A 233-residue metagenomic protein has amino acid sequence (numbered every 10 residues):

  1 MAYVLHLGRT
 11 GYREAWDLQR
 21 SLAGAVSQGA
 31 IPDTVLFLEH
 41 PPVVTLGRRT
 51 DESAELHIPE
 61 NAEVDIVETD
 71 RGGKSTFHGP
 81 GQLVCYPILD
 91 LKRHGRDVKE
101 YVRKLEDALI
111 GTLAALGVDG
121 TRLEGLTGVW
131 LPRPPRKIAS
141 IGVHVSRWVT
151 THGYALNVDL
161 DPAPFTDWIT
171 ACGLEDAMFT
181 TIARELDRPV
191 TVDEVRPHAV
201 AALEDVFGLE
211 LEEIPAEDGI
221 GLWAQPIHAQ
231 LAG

Functional and structural regions predicted by a protein language model:
M1-I138, P189-V190, I220-G233: N-terminal lobe of the biotin/lipoate ligase/transferase fold
R49-H57, D65, I138-V158, P162 (+1 more regions): Short, conserved beta-strand/beta-arch hydrophobic-aromatic motifs that form part of recognition grooves or interface
C85-P87, T127, I141-V143, Y154-V158 (+1 more regions): A structural signal for short, well-ordered beta-strand segments
I110, S146, A201: Short glycine-/small-residue-rich flexible loop motifs, especially phosphate/cofactor-binding loops
W130, D159-G233: C-terminal accessory segment of soluble enzyme catalytic cores
